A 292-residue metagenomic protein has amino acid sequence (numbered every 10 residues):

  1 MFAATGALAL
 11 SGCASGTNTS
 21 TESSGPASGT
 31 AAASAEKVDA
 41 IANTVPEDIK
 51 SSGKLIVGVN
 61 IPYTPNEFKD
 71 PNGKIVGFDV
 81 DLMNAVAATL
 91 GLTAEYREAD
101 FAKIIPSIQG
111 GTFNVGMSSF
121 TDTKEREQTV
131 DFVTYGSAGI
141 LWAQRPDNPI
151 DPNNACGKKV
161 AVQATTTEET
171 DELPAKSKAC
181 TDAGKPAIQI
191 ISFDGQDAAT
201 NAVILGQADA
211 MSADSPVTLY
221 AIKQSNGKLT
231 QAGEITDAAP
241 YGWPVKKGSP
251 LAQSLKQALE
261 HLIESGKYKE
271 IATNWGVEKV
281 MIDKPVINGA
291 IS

Functional and structural regions predicted by a protein language model:
L10-P26: Bacterial lipoprotein signal-peptidase II cleavage site
A14, A31-A35, A88, N148 (+3 more regions): Extended ligand-binding regions for polar small-molecule ligands
E22-A31, A35-M117: Extracytoplasmic small-molecule ligand-binding "clamshell" domains of the periplasmic binding protein/Venus flytrap
A32-A40, T44-V45, T170-I190, E260-S292: Ligand-binding clefts/hinges and TM-proximal coupling segments of bilobed small-molecule sensing domains
I61, S137-Q144, L219, K223-E260 (+1 more regions): Periplasmic-binding protein-like
I75-A88, F120, G139-G195, A210 (+1 more regions): Bilobed "Venus flytrap"/periplasmic-binding protein-like clamshell domains and structurally analogous long
T93-N154: Acidic, polar ligand-binding/catalytic clefts
F120-E127, L173-P174, I204-D237: A ligand-binding cleft/hinge motif common to bilobed small-molecule-binding domains
